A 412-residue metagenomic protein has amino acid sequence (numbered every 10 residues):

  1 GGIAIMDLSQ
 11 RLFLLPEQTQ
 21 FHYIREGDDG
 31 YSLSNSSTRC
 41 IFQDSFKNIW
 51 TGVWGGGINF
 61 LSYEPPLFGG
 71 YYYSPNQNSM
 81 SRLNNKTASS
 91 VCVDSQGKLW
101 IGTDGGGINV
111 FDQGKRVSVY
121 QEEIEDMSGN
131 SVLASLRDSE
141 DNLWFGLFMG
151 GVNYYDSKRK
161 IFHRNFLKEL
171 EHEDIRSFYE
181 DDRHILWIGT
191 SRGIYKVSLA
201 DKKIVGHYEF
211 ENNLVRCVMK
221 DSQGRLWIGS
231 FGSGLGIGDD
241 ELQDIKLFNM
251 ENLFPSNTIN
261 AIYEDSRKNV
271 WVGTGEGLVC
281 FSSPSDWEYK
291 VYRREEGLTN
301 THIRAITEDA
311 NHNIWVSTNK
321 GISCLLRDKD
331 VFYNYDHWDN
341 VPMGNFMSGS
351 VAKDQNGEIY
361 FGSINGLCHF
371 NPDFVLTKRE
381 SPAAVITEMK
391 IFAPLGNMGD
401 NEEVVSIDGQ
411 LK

Functional and structural regions predicted by a protein language model:
G1, L12-F46, G52-Y63, F68-V93 (+7 more regions): Residue-level "micro-hotspots" composed of small/polar
A4, N48-T51, K98-W100, N142-F145 (+5 more regions): Conserved beta-propeller blade signature
A4, N59, N109, N153 (+5 more regions): WD40 beta-propeller blade core
L8-R11, S62-P66, D112-K115, D156-K160 (+5 more regions): Short loop/turn segments that connect beta-strands within beta-propeller blades
Q43-F46, V93-Q96, R137-E140, E180-R183 (+4 more regions): Residue-level detector of Asp-centered blade-edge/turn motifs that repeat once per structural unit in beta-propeller
S222-Q223, G229-S233, N257-A261, S266-R267 (+1 more regions): Beta-propeller domains
